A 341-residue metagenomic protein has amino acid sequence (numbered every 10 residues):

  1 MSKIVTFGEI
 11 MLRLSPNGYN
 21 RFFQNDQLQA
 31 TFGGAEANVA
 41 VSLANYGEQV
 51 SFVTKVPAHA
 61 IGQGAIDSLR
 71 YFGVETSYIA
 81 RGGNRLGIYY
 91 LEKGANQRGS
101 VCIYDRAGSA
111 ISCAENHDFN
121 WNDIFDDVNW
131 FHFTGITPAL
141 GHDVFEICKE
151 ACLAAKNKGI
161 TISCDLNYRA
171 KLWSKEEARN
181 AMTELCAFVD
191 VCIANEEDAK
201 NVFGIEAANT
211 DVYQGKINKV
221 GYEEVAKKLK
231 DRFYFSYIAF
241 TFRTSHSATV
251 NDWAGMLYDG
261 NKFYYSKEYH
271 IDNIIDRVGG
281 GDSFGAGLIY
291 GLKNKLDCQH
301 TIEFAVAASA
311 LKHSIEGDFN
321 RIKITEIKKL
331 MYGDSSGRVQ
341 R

Functional and structural regions predicted by a protein language model:
M1-R21: Positively charged, low-complexity intrinsically disordered leader regions
Q27-A37, T54-P57, I79-G83, V278-G280: Active-site nucleophile and cofactor-binding loops and adjacent substrate-binding regions of central metabolic enzymes
T31, N38-V50, G291-N294: Alpha-helix C-terminal capping segments
Q49-P138, I327-R341: Conserved N-terminal subdomain of the carbohydrate kinase-like
A154-T161, F233-S236: A short helix->loop->beta-strand "cap" motif at the edges of active sites that frequently abuts
L172-N261: Conserved phosphate/ATP/ADP-binding segment of small-molecule kinases
F263-D334: Conserved post-catalytic alpha-helical subdomain immediately downstream of the catalytic base and nucleotide-binding
